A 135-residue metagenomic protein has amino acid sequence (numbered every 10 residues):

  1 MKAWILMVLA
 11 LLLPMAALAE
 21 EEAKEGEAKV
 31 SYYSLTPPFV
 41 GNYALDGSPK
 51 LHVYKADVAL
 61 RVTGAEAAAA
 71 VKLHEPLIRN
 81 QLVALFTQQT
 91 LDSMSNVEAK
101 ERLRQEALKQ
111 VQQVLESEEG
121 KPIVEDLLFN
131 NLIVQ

Functional and structural regions predicted by a protein language model:
M1-Q135: Flexible, low-complexity charged segments
